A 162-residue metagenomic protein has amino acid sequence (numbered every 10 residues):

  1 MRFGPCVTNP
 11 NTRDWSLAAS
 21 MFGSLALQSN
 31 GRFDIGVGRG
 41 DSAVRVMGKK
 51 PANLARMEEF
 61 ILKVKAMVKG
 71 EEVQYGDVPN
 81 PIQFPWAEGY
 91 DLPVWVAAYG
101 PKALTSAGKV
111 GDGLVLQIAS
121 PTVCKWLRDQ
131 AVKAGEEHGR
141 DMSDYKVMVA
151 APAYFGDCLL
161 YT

Functional and structural regions predicted by a protein language model:
M1-L160: Active-site-adjacent structural elements that line small-molecule/cofactor binding pockets in enzymes
